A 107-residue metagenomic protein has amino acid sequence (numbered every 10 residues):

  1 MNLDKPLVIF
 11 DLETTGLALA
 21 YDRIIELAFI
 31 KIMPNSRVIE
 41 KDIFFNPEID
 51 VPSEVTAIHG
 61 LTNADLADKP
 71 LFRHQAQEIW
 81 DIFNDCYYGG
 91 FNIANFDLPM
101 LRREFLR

Functional and structural regions predicted by a protein language model:
M1-L106: Conserved non-catalytic scaffold segment of RNase H-like nuclease domains
